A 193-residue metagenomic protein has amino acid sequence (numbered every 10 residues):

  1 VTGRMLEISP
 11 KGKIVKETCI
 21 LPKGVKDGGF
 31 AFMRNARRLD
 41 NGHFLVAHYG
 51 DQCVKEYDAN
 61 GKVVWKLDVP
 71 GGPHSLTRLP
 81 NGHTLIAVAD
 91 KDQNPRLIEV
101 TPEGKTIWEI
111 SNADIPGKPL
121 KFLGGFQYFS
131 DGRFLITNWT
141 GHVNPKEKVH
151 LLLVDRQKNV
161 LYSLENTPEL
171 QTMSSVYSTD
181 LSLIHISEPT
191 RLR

Functional and structural regions predicted by a protein language model:
V1, V46-G50, I86-K91, I136-P145: Conserved beta-strand positions in repeat-built beta-propeller and related beta-rich domains
T2, K11, N41, Y49-D51 (+4 more regions): Surface-exposed loop/turn positions within WD40 beta-propeller blades
R4-L6, C53-K55, R96-I98, H150-L152: A short loop-to-beta-strand structural motif that recurs across blades of beta-propeller domains
S9-G12, D58-G61, T101-E103, D155-Q157: Short loop/turn segments that connect beta-strands within beta-propeller blades
K13-P22, K62-D68, K105-D114, N159-N166: Aromatic (tryptophan-biased) beta-strands that constitute blades/sheets of beta-rich domains
K23-D40, P70-H83, A87, G117-S130 (+1 more regions): Beta-rich, blade/repeat-based domains predominating in secreted/periplasmic proteins but also intracellular
F129-L183: C-terminal closing repeat unit and adjoining cap/tail of repeat-based domains
L181-L192: Residue-level detector of conserved catalytic or cofactor/ligand-binding positions in enzyme active sites
